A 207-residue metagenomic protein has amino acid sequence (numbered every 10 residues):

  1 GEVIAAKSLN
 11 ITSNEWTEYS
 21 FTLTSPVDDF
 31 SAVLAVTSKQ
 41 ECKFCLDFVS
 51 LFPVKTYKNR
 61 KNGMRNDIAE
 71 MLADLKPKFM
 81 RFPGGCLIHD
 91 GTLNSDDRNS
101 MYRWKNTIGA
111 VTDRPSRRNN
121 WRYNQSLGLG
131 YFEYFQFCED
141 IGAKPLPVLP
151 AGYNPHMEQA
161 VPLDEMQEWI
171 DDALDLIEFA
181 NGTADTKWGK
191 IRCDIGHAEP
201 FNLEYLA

Functional and structural regions predicted by a protein language model:
G1-A207: Non-catalytic accessory regions flanking glycosidase/transglycosidase catalytic cores in CAZymes
